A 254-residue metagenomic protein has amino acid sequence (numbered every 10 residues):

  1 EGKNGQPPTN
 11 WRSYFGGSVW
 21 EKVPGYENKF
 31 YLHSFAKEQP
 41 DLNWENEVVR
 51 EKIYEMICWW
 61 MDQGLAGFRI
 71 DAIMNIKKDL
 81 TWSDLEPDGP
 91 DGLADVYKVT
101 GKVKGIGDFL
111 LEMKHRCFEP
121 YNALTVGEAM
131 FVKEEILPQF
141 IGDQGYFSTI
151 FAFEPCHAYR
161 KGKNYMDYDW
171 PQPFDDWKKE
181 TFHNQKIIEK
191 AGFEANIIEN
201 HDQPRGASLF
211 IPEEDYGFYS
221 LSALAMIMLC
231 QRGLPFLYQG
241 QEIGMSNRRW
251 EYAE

Functional and structural regions predicted by a protein language model:
E1-E254: Active-site and adjacent substrate-binding regions of carbohydrate-active enzymes
